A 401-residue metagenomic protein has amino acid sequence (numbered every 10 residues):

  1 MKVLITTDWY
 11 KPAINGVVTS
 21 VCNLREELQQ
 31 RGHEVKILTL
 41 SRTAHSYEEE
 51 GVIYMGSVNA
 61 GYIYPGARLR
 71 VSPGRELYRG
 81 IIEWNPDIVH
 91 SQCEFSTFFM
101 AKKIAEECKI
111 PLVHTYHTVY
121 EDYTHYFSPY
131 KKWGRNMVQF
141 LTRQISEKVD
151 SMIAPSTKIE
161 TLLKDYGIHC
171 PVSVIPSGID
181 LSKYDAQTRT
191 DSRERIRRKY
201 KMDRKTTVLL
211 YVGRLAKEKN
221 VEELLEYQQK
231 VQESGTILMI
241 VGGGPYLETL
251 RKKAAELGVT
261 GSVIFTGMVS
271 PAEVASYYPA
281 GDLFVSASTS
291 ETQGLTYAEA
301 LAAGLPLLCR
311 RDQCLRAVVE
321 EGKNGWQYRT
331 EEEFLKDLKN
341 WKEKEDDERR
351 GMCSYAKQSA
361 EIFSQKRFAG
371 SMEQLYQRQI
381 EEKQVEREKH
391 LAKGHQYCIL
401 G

Functional and structural regions predicted by a protein language model:
M1-G56, E373, H390-G401: N-terminal subdomain of nucleotide-sugar transferases
T19, T207-K230, P245-R251: A conserved mid-protein helix/loop that constitutes part of the nucleotide-sugar donor-binding site
T39, I53-G56, R135, Q139-D191: Donor nucleotide-sugar binding/catalytic pocket of nucleotide-sugar-dependent glycosyltransferases
T249-V269: Nucleotide-activated donor-binding/catalytic signature segment of Leloir-type glycosyltransferases, i.e., the conserved
T266-V269, S276-G281: Short alpha-helical donor nucleotide-sugar binding micro-motif in glycosyltransferases
T289: Aromatic "clamp/platform" in nucleotide-sugar-dependent glycosyltransferases that forms part of the donor/acceptor
P306-C309: Short hydrophobic beta-strand element within catalytic cores of glycosyltransferases and related nucleotide-activated
E321-E332, K339-D346: Conserved acidic donor-binding segment of nucleotide-sugar-dependent glycosyltransferases
